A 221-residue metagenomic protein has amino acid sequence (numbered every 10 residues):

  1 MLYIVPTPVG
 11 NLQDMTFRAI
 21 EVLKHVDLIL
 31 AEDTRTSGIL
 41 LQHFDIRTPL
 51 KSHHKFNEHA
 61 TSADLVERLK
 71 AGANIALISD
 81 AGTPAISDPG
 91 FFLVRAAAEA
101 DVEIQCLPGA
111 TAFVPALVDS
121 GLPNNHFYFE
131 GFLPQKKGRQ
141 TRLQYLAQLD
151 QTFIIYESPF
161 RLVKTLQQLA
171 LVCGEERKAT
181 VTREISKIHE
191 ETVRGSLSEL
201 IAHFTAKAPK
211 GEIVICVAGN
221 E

Functional and structural regions predicted by a protein language model:
M1-K55: Glycine-rich, flexible N-terminal cofactor/catalytic loop recognition
M1-L2, G72-A76, T152: Loop/turn-to-beta-strand initiation segments
L23-I29, D101-I104, Q151-F153: Short active-site oxyanion
K51-H59, F132-P134: Conserved helicase motor
H54, S62-T111: Glycine/small-residue-rich loop that forms an oxyanion/phosphate-binding "nest" at active or ligand-binding sites
F92-L149: Class I SAM-dependent methyltransferase SAM-binding "motif I" and its flanking Rossmann-like core
T152, Y156-E221: A contiguous loop/helix-start segment that scaffolds small-molecule binding in enzyme catalytic cores
